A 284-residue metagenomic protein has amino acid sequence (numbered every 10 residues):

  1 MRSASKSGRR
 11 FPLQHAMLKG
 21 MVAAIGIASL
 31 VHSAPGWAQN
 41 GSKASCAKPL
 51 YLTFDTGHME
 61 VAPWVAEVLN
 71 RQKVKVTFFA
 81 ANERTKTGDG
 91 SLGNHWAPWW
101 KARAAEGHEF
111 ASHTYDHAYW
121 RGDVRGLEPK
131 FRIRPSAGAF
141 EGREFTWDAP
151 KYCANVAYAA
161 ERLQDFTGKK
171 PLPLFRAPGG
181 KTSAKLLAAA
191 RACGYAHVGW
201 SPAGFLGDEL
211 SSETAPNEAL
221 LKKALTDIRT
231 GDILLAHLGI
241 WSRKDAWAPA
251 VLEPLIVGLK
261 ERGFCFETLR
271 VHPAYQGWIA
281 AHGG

Functional and structural regions predicted by a protein language model:
S3-V22: Bacterial N-terminal signal peptides that target proteins for export
I25-L30: Hydrophobic core
Q39-E144, N155-P173, W247: Active-site beta->alpha N-cap acidic-glycine motif
N40-S45, Q72, V76, K86 (+1 more regions): C-terminal domain-boundary segment and adjacent tail
F54-G57, F79-E83, H113-H117, A177-G180 (+3 more regions): Active-site-proximal beta-strand/loop segments in catalytic clefts of secreted hydrolases
K181-D227, F264-Y275: His/Asp/Glu-enriched short active-site or ligand-binding loop at hydrolase and phosphoryl-transfer sites
